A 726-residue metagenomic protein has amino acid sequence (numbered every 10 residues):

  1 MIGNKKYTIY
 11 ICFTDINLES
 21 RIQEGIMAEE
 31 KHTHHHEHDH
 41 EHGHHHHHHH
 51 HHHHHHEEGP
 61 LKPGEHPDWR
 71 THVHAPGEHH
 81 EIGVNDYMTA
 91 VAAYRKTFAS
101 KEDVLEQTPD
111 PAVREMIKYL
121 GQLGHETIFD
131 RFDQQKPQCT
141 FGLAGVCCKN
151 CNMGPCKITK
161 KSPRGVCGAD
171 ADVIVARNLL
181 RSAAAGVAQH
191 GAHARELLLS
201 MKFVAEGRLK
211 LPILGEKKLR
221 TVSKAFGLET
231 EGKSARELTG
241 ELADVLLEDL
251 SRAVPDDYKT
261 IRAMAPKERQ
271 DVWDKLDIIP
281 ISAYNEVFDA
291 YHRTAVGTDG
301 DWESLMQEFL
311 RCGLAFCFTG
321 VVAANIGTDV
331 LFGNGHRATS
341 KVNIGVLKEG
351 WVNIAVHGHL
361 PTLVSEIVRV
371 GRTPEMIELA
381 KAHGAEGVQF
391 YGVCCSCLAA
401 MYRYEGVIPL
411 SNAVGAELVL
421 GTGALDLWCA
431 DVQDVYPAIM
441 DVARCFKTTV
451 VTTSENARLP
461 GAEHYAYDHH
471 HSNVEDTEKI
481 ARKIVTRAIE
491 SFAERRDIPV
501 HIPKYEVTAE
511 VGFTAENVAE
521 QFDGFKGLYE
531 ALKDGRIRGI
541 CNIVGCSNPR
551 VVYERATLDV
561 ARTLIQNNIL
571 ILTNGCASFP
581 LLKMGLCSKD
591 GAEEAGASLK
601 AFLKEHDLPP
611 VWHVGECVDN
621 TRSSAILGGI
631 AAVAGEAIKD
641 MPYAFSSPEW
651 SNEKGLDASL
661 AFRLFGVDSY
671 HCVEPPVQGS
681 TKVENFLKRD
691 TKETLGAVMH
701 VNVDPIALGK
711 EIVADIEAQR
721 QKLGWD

Functional and structural regions predicted by a protein language model:
N4-I26: Short, Lys/Arg-enriched N-terminal segments with co-localized hydrophobic residues within the first ~10-30 amino acids
M27-A28, I540: Intervening/peripheral non-core polypeptide segments
A28-H74, E78: Histidine-centered metal-binding segments
H66-L627, F645-E649, E653, S659-D726: Metallocofactor- and cofactor-centric catalytic cores in central/energy metabolism, strongly enriched
L627-A634, I638-F645: Phosphate-moiety recognition in structured ligand-binding domains
